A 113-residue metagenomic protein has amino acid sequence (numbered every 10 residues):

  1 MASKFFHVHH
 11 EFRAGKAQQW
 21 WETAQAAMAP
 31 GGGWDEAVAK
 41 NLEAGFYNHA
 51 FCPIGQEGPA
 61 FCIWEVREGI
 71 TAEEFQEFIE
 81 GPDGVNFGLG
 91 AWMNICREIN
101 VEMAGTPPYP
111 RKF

Functional and structural regions predicted by a protein language model:
M1-P59, E65-E77, I95-F113: Short S/T/G/P-rich N-terminal loop/turn motif that feeds into the first structured element of a domain
I79-G90: A common structural junction motif
